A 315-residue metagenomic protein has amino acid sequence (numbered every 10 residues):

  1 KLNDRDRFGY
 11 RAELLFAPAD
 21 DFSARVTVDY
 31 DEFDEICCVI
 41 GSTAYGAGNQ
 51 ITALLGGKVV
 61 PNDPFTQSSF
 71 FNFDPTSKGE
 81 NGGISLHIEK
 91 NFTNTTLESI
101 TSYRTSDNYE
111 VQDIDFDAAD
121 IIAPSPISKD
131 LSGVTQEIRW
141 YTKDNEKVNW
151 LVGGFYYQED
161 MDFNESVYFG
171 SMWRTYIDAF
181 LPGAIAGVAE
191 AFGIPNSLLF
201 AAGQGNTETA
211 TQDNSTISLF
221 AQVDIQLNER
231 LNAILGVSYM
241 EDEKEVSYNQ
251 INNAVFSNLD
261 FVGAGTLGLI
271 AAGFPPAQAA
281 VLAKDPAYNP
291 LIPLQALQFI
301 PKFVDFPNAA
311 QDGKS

Functional and structural regions predicted by a protein language model:
L2-R7, P18, F65-S68, D74-E80 (+6 more regions): Short sequence motifs at beta-strands and strand-loop junctions characteristic of Gram-negative outer-membrane
N3-G153, Y157-E165, L181: Outer-membrane beta-barrel domain signature, strongest for Gram-negative TonB-dependent receptors and also present
Q158-S315: Signature of Gram-negative outer-membrane beta-barrel scaffolds
